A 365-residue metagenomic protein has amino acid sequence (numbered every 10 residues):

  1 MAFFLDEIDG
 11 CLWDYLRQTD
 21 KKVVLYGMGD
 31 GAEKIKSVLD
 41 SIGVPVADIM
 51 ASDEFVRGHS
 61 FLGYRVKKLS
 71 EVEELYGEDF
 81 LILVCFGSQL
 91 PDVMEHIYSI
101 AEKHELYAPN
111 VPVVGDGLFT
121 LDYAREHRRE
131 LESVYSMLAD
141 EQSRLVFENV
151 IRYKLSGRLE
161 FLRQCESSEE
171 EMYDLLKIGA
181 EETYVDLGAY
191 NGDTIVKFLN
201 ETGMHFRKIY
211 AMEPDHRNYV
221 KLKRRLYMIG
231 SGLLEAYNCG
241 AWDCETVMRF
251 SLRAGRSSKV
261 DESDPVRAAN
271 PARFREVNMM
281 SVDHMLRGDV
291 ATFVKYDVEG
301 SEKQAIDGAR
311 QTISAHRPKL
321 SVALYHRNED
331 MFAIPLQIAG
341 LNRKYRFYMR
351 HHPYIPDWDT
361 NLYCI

Functional and structural regions predicted by a protein language model:
M1-Y26, D30-A47, S52-I365: Phosphate/nucleotide-binding beta-alpha loop and adjacent structural elements of enzyme active sites
